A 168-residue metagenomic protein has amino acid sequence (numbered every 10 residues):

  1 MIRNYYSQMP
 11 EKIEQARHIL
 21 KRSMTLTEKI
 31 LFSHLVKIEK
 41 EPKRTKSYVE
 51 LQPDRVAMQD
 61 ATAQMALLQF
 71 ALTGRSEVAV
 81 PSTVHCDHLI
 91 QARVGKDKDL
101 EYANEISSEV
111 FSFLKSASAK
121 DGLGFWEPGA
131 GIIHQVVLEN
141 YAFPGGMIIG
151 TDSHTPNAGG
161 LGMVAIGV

Functional and structural regions predicted by a protein language model:
M1-V168: Fe-S-dependent hydro-lyases/dehydratases of central metabolism
